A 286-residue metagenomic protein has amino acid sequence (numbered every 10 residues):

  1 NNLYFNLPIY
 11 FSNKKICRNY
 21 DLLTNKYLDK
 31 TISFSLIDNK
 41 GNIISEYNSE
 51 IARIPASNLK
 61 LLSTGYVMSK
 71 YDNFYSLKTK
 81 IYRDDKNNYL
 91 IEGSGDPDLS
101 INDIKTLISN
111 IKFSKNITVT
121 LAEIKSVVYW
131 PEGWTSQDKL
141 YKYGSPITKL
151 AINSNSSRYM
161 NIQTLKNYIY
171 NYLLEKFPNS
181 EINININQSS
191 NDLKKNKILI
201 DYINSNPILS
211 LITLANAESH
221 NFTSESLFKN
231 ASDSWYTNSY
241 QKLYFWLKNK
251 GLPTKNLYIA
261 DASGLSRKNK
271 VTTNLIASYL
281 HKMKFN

Functional and structural regions predicted by a protein language model:
N1-A52, Y71-F74, S109-N116: Beta-lactamase-like hydrolase cores
N2-I9, K40-Y47, N87-S94, T148 (+3 more regions): Acidic/histidine-rich, surface-exposed loop or edge segments in extracytoplasmic proteins
G41, P55-N73, L150, Y170-L173 (+1 more regions): Active-site SXXK
I44-S45, L99-D103, V127-E132, Y236-Y240 (+1 more regions): Extracytoplasmic/secreted cell-surface and envelope-processing proteins
Y47-S49, N102-T106, D261-A262: N-terminal post-signal-peptidase region of extra-cytosolic proteins
S69-K86, E181-Q188: Short, well-structured active-site flanking segments
L77-W130, T135, L140-N153: Active-site-adjacent, His/Asp/Glu-enriched structural segments that form or flank metal-binding and acid/base networks
K115, S156-N286: A small/polar active-site loop signature that marks catalytic segments
